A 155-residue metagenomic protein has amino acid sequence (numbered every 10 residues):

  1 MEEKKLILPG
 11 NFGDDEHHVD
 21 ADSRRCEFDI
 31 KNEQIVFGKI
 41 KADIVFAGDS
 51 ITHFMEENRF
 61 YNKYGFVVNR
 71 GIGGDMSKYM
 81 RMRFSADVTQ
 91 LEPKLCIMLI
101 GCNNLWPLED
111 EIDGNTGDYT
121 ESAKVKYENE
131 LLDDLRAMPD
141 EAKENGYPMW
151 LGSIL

Functional and structural regions predicted by a protein language model:
M1-A47, T52-N62, Q90: N-terminal secretory targeting modules
S50, I72, C102-N103: Active-site metal-binding loops of divalent metal-dependent hydrolases
F54, M76-S77, P107: Short substrate-entry loop that stabilizes the transition state in hydrolases
R59-F66, R81-L155: Alpha-helical cap/lid subdomain in secreted, periplasmic, or secretory-pathway luminal O-acyl-processing enzymes
F66-Y79: A short beta-strand-loop structural module common to alpha/beta enzyme folds
